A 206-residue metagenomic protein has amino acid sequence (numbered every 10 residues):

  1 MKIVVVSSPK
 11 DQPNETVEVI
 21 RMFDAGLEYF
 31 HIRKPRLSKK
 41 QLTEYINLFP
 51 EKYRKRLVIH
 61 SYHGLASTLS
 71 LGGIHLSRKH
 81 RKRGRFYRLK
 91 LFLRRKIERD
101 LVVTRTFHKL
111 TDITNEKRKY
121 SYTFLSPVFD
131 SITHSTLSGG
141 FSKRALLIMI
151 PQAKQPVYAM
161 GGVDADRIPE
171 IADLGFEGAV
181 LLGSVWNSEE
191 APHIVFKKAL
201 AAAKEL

Functional and structural regions predicted by a protein language model:
M1-P13, A203: Boundary/entry segment of secreted carbohydrate-active catalytic domains
V5, I74-R88, Y122-L137, I168-E205: Glycine-rich phosphate-binding active-site loops on the catalytic face of alpha/beta enzymes
V6-P9, E18, E28-Q41, P50-N115 (+2 more regions): Catalytic beta/alpha-barrel core
V19-I20, I46, H63, I113 (+2 more regions): Generic hydrophobic/aromatic pocket-lining and core-packing "Φ" positions
F23, T43-E51, F86-E98, T114-K117 (+2 more regions): Surface-exposed amphipathic alpha-helices with a cationic face
A25, L69, R118-K119, Q152 (+1 more regions): Structural motif
E44, L137-L146: Charged helix-capping and loop-helix junction motifs
F107, S142-A145, K154-A165, I171 (+1 more regions): Glycine-rich adenosine-cofactor-binding loop
